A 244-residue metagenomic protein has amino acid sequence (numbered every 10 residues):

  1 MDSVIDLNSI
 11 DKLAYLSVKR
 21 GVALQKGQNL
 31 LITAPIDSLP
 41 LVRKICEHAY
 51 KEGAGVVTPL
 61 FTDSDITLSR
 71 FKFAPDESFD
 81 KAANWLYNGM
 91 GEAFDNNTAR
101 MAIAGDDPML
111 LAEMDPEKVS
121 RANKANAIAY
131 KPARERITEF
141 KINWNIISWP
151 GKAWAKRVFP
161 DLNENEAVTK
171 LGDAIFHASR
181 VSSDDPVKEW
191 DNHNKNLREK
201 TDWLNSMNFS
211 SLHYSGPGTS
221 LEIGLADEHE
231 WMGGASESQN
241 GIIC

Functional and structural regions predicted by a protein language model:
M1-C244: Active-site bordering "gate/hinge" segments that shape substrate access to catalytic or cofactor-binding pockets
